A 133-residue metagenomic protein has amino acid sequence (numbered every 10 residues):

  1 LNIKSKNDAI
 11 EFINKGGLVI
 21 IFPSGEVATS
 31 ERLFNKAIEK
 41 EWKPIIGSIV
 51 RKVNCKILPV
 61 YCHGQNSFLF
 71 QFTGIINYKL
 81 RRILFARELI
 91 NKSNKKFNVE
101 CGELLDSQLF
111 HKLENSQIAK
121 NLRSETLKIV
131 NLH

Functional and structural regions predicted by a protein language model:
I3-H133: Non-catalytic C-terminal accessory region of glycerolipid acyltransferases and related lyso-lipid remodeling enzymes
